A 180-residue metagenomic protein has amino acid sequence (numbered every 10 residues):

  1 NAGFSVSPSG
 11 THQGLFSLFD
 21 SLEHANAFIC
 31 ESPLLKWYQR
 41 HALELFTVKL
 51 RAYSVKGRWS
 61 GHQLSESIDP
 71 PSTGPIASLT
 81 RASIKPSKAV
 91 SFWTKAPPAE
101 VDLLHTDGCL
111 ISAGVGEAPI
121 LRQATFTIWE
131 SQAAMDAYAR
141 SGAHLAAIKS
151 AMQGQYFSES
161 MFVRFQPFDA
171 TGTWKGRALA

Functional and structural regions predicted by a protein language model:
N1-Q13, L22-C30, R40-A124, A133-G142 (+1 more regions): Short S/T/G/P-rich N-terminal loop/turn motif that feeds into the first structured element of a domain
F16: Short beta-strand-to-loop acidic/aromatic patch adjacent to the donor-nucleotide binding site
F19-L22, W129: Conserved aromatic anchor
P33-Q39, L145-I148: A common structural junction motif
R140-A143, K149-M152: A generic structural signal for secondary-structure junctions that act as hinges or helix/strand caps at the edges
A151, Q155-E159: Flexible helix-coil linker/hinge segments at domain or subdomain boundaries
